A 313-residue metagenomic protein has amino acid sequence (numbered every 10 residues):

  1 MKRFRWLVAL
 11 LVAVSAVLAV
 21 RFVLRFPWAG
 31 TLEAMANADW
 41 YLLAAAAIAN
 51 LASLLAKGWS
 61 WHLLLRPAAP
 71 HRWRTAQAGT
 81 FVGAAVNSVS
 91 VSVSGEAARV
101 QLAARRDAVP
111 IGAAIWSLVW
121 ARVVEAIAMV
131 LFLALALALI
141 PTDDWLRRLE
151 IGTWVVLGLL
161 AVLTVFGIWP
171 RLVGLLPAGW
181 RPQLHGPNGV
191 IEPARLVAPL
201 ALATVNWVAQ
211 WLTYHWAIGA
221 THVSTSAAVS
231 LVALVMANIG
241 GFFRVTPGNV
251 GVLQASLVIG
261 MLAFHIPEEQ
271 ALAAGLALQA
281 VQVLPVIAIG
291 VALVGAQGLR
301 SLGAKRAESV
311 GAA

Functional and structural regions predicted by a protein language model:
M1-F81, A138-F242, Q270-G275, V281-A313: Predominantly cytoplasmic-facing regulatory/coupling regions of multi-pass membrane proteins
R66, N87, A104-R105, G219 (+3 more regions): Short polybasic/polar patches that bind polyanions
R74-A78, E96, D107-A121, I266-A277: Membrane-interface alpha-helices at helix entry/exit sites of multi-pass transporters
Q77-A108: Extended non-transmembrane interhelical loops and adjacent amphipathic helices of multipass membrane proteins
V82, V86-S90, A113-L137, A273-A288: Membrane-embedded alpha-helical segments of transport systems, primarily multispan ion/solute transporters
G83-V91, V235-Q254: Transmembrane alpha-helix interface/packing and boundary motifs in multi-pass membrane proteins, characterized by
L102-G112, W116, T142-R148: Alpha-helical transmembrane bundle and helix-membrane interface signal in multi-pass integral membrane proteins
A103-P110, A233, A255-Q270: Interfacial segments of multi-pass membrane proteins
